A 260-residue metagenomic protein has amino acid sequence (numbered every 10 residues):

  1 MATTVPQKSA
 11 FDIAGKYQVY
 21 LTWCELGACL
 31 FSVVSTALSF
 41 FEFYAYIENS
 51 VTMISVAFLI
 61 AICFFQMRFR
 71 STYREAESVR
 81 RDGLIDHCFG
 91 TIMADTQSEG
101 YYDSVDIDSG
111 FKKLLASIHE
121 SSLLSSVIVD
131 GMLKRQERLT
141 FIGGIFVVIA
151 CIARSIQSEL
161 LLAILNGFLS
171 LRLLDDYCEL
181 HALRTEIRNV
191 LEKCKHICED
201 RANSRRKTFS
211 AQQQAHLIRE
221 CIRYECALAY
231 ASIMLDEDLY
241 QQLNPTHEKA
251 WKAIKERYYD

Functional and structural regions predicted by a protein language model:
M1-A2, R138: Polar low-complexity intrinsically disordered regions
T3-Q18, S71-K134, E186, V190-D260: Conserved non-transmembrane functional hotspots
G15-R70, L133-E186: Alpha-helical transmembrane segments and their immediate juxtamembrane boundary regions in integral membrane proteins
